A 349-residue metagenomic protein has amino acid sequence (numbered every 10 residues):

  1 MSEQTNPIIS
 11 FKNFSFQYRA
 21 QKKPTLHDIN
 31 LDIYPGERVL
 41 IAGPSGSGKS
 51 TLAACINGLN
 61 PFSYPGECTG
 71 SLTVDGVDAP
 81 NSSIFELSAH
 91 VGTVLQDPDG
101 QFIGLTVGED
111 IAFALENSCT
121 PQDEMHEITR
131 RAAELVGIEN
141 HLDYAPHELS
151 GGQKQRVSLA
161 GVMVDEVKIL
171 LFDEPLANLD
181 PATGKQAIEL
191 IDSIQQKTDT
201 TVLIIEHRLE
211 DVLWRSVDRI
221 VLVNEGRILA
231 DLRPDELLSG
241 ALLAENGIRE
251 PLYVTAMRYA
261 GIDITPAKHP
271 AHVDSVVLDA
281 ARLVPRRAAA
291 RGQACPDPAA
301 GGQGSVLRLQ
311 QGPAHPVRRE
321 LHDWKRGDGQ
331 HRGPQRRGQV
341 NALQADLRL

Functional and structural regions predicted by a protein language model:
N57, L347: Helix-to-loop junction immediately C-terminal to a conserved catalytic motif
P65-V77: Conserved ABC transporter NBD signature motif
G76, D123-H141, A300-G302: Conserved ABC ATPase "signature" region
A145-L149, Q153: Conserved ABC ATPase signature
L159-A160, A187: Hydrophobic anchor residue at the start of the ABC signature
L170-E174: Catalytic Walker B motif of ABC-type/P-loop ATPase nucleotide-binding domains
E225-G226: Conserved ABC ATPase "signature" C-loop
